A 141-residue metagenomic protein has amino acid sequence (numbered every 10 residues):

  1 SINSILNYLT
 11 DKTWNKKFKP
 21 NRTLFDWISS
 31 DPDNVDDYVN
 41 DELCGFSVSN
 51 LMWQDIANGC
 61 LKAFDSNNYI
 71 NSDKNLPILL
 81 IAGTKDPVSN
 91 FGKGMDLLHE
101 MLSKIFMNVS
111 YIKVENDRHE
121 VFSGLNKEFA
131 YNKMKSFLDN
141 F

Functional and structural regions predicted by a protein language model:
S1-L43: Alpha/beta-hydrolase-fold enzymes
V35, N58, A63-F64, M134-F137: Non-catalytic cap/lid and distal C-terminal segments of serine-dependent acyl enzymes
V48-I70: Active-site nucleophile elbow and catalytic-triad environment of alpha/beta-hydrolase enzymes
S72-I78, I105-N108: Short, proline-enriched alpha-helix->beta-strand connector loops that line the catalytic pocket of alpha/beta-hydrolase
L80-A82, D86: Short beta-strand/loop motif that positions the catalytic acidic residue of the alpha/beta-hydrolase fold
I81, M95, Y111-V114: Structured catalytic core of nucleotide-sugar glycosyltransferases
P87-L97: Conserved alpha/beta-hydrolase "acid-adjacent" motif
I105-F141: Catalytic active-site module of serine/aspartate enzymes centered on a nucleophile-bearing elbow/loop
